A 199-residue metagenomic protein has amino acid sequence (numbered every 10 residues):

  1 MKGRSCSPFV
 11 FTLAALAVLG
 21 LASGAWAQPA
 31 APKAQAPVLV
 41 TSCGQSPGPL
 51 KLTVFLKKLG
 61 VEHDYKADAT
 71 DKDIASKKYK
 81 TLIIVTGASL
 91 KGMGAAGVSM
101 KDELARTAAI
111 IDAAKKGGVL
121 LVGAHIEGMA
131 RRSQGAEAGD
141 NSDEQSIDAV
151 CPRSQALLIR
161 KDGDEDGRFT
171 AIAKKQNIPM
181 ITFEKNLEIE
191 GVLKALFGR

Functional and structural regions predicted by a protein language model:
M1-L13: Bacterial N-terminal signal peptides that target proteins for export
F11-A22: Bacterial N-terminal signal peptides
Q28-K33, C43, S154-R199: Charged, low-complexity C-terminal accessory regions
A31-L59: Short, charged N-terminal beta->alpha structural module
L56-K78: A short, well-structured beta->alpha microelement
G92-E103, R132-S133: Glycine/threonine-rich flexible loop motifs
A114-I126, I178: A short helix->loop->beta-strand "cap" motif at the edges of active sites that frequently abuts
S133-L158: Short, electropositive alpha-helical surface patch
